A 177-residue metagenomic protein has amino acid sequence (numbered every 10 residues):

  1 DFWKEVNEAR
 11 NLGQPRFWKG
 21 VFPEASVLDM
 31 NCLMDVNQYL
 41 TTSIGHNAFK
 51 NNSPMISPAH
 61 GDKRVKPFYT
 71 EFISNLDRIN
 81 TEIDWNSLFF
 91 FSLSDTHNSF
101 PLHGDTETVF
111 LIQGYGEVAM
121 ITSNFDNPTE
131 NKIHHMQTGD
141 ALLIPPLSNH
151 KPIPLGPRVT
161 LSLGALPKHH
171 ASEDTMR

Functional and structural regions predicted by a protein language model:
D1-N31: An N-terminal JmjN-like helical accessory module and its immediate linker preceding a catalytic domain
E8, E24, C32-D140, S148-R177: Active-site region of the double-stranded beta-helix
